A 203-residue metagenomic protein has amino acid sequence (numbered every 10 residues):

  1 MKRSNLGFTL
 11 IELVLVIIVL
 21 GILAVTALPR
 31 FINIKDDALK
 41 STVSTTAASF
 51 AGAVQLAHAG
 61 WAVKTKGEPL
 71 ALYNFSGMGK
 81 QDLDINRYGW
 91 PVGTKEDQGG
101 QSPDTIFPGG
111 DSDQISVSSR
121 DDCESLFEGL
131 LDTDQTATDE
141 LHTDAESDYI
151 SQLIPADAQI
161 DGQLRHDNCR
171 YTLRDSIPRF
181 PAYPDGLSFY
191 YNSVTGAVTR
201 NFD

Functional and structural regions predicted by a protein language model:
M1, P29, T42, A47 (+2 more regions): A signal for specific C-terminal beta-sheet/loop modules enriched in small/flexible residues with GP/PG/PP motifs
K2-A38, T42, T46: N-terminal single-pass transmembrane signal-anchor helix
F8-V16, S76-I85: Phosphate-binding glycine-rich loops and adjacent basic patches that engage nucleotide phosphates, nucleic-acid
I11-L13, L20, T26, V54-H58 (+1 more regions): C-terminal or internal capping secondary-structure element at the end of a domain, subdomain, or sheet
A38-K66: Membrane-proximal N-terminal amphipathic helix
A53-A57, K66-D84: N-terminal leader/targeting segments
G77-D203: Intrinsically disordered, low-complexity regions enriched in Pro/Ser/Thr/Gly and acidic residues
